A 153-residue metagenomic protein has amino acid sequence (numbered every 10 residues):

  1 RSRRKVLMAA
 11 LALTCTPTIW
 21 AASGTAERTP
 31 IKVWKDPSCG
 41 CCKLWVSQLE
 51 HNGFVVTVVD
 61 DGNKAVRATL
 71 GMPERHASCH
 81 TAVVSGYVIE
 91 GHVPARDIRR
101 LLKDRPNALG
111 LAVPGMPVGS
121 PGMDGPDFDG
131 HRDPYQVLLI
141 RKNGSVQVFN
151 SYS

Functional and structural regions predicted by a protein language model:
R1-L13: N-terminal secretory signal peptides and thylakoid transit peptides that target proteins across membranes
A21-A26: Boundary at the C-terminal end of the N-terminal hydrophobic targeting segment
T29-C41: Local sequence-structure signature of Cys/Sec-based thiol-disulfide redox active-site neighborhoods
W45-Q48: Typically the conserved alpha-helix immediately C-terminal to a functionally engaged Cys/Sec in thioredoxin-like
N52: Conserved dinucleotide-binding and phosphotransfer motif residues
V56-R67, H76, V84: Thiol-based oxidoreductase modules, predominantly thioredoxin-like and allied folds used for disulfide exchange
R75-S153: Thiol/selenol-based redox catalytic cores and closely related redox-interacting motifs
